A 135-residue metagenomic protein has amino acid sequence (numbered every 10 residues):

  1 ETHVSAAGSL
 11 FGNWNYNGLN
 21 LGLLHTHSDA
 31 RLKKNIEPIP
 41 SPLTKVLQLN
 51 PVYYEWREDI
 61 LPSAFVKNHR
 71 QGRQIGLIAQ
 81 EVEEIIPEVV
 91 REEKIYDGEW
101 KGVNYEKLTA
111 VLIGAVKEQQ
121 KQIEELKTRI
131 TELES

Functional and structural regions predicted by a protein language model:
E1-A30, S41: Trimeric beta-solenoid/beta-helix "fiber body" segments of extracellular/virion adhesins and depolymerases
S28, K33-N35, F65, P87-S135: C-terminal intramolecular chaperone/auto-processing assembly modules
K34-Q48: Periplasmic N-terminal gating module of Gram-negative TonB-dependent outer-membrane receptors
P42-K45, I78, L112: Stable alpha-helical elements in mature extracytoplasmic
P51-V52, V89: Acidic glycine-/aspartate-rich tracts in secreted/extracellular proteins
Y54, V82: Active-site-adjacent helical/loop segments in soluble small-molecule enzymes
S63-Q71: Short, surface-exposed loop/helix-turn segments at secondary-structure junctions that function as lids/hinges flanking
G76-L77, G102: Short aromatic/basic micro-patch
